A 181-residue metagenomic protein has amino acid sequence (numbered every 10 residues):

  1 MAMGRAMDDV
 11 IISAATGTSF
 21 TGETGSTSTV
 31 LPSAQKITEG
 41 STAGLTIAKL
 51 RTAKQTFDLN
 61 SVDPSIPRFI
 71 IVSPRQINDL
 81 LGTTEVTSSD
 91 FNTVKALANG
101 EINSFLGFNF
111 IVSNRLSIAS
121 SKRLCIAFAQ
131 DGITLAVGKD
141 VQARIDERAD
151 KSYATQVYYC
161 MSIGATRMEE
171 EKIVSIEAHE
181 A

Functional and structural regions predicted by a protein language model:
M1-L59, E177-A181: Alpha-helical scaffold segments that mediate packing/assembly in large oligomeric complexes
I11-A14, T18, G22, S26 (+5 more regions): A sequence-level detector of short, solvent-exposed, charge-rich linear segments
A15, A48-T84: Structured, hydrophobic secondary-structure cores that serve as assembly/anchoring elements
T38-L45, T83-A181: Sequence/fold signature of self-assembling virion shell proteins
